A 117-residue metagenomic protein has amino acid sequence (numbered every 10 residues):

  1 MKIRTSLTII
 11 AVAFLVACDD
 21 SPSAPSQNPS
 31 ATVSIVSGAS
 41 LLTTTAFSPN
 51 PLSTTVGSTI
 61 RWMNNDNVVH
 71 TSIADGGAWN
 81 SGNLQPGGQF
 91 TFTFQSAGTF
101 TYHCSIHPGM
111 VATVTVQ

Functional and structural regions predicted by a protein language model:
M1-V16: Sec-dependent bacterial lipoprotein signal peptides
I3, C18-Q117: Extracytoplasmic copper-binding redox domains, predominantly the cupredoxin/blue-copper superfamily
